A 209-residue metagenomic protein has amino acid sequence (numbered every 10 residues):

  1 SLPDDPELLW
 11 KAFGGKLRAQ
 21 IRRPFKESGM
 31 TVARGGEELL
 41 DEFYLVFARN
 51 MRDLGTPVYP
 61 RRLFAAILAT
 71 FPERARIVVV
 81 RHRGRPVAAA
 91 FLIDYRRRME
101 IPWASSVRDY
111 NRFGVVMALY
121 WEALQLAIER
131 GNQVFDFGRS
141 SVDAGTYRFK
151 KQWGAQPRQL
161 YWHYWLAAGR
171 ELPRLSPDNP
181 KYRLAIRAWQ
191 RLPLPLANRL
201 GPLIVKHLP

Functional and structural regions predicted by a protein language model:
S1-E7, Q133, F137-P209: Active-site/acyl-donor-binding loops of N-acyltransferases
S1-R112, W121-Q125: A conserved beta-strand-loop-helix scaffold within acyl/acetyltransferase catalytic domains
P6-F13, R96-Q159, W165: Acyl-donor binding region in acyl/amide transferases
K16-R18, N50, R61, A104 (+4 more regions): Generic alpha-helical propensity signal that fires on short helical segments and nearby coil/disordered stretches
A69-E73, A127, W153, L175-P177: Alpha-helix boundary/capping detector
